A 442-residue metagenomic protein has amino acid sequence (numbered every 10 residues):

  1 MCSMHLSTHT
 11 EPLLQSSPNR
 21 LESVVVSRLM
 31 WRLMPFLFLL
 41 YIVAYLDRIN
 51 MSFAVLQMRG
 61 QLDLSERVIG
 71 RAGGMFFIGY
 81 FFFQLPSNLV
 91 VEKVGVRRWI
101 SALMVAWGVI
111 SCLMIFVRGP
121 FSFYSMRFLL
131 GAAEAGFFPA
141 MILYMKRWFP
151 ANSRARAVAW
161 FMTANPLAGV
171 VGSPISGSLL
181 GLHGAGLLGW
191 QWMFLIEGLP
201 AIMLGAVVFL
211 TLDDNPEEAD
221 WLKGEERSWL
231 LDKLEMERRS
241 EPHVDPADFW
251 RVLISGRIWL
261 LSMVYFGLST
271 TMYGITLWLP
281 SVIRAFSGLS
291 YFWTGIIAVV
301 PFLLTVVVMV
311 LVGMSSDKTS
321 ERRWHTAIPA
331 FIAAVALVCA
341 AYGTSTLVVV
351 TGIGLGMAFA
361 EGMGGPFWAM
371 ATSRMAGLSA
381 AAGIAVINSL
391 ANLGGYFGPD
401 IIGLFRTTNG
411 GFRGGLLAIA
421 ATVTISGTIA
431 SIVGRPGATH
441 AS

Functional and structural regions predicted by a protein language model:
M51-S52, D248-M309, G364, W368 (+1 more regions): Extracytoplasmic gate region of multi-pass secondary transporters
M58-R59, V90-V91, I175-A185, I283-R284 (+2 more regions): Interfacial helix-cap and linker-helix signal at transmembrane-aqueous boundaries of multi-pass secondary transporters
D63, G95, F116-S122, A133 (+4 more regions): Helix-breaking motifs and short loop linkers at transmembrane-helix boundaries and internal kinks in secondary membrane
F82-F121: Conserved MFS/SLC helix-loop-helix module at the cytosolic interface between two early adjacent transmembrane helices
F83-V96, V308-E321, R406: Helix-to-loop junctions at the C-terminal end of transmembrane segments in multipass secondary transporters
M126-T163: Cytoplasmic helix-loop-helix junction between adjacent transmembrane helices in 12-TM secondary transporters
R156-L180, P200-A201, N388-G398: Glycine-rich segments within core transmembrane alpha-helices of 12-TM secondary carriers
S320-M370: C-terminal transmembrane helical hairpin of 12-TM major facilitator-type secondary transporters
